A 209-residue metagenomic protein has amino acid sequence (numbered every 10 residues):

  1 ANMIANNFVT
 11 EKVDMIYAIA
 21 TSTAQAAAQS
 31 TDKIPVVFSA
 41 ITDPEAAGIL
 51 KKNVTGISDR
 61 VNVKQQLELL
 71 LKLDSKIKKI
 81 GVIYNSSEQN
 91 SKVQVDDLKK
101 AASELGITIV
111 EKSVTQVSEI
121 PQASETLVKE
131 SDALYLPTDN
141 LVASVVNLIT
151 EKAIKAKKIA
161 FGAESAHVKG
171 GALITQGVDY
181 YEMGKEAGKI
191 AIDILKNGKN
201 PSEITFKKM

Functional and structural regions predicted by a protein language model:
A1-M209: Short hydrophobic alpha-helices and adjacent helix-cap/hinge residues
